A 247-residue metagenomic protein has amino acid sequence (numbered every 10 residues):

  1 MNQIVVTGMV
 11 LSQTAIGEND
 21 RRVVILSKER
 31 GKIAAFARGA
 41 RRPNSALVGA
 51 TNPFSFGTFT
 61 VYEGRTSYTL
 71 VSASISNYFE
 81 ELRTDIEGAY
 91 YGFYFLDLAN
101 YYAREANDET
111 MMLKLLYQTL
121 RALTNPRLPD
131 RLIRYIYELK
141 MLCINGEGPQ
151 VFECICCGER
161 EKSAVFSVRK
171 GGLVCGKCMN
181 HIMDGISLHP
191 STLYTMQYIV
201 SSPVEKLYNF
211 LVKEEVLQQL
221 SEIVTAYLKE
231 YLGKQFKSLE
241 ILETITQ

Functional and structural regions predicted by a protein language model:
M1-Q247: Non-catalytic alpha-helical scaffolds and adjoining flexible linkers that form interface surfaces for assembly
